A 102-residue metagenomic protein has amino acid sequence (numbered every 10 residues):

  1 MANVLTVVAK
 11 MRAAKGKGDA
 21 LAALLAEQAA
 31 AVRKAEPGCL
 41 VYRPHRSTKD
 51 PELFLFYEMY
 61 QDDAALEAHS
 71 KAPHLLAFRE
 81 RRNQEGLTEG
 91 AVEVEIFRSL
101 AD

Functional and structural regions predicted by a protein language model:
M1-N3, R43-E52, F78-D102: Glycine-rich beta-strand-turn "strand-cap" elements at beta-sheet edges
V4-R12, Y57: Active-site-flanking beta-strand signature of metal-NTP-handling nucleotidyl enzymes and homologous cyclase-like
R12-G18: Short, surface-exposed ligand-recognition loops at beta-strand->loop->(often short) alpha-helix junctions that present
G16, P51, H69-P73: Residues at secondary-structure transition points
E27, A31-C39, M59-E93: An amphipathic, aromatic/His-enriched active-site/gating alpha helix that lines ligand/cofactor pockets
A30-F54: Short, glycine- and small/hydrophobic-rich beta-strand elements in well-ordered beta-sheets
